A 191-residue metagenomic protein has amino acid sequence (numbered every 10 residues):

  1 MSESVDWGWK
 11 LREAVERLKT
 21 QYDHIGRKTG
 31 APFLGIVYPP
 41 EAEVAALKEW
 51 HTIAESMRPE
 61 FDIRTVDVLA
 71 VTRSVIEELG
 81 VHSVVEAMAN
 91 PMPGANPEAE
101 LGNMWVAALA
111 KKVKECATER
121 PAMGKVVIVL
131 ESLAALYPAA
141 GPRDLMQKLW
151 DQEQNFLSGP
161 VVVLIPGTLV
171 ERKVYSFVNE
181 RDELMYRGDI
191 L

Functional and structural regions predicted by a protein language model:
S2-D23, V44, L69-S74, L169-L191: An N-terminal assembly and electron-transfer interface module characteristic of large anaerobic redox and radical
S2-R58, I63: Glycine-rich P-loop/Walker A and Walker A-like loops and their local beta1-loop-alpha1 context in P-loop NTPases
P32-I36, A42-A45, E49, V126 (+1 more regions): Extended, basic/helix-rich recognition subdomains
L34-G35, P39, K48-V71, G159 (+1 more regions): An interfacial alpha-helical scaffold signature
E41-A45, V71-R73, A99-M104, L133-A139 (+1 more regions): Short acidic, S/G/P-rich loop/turn micro-motifs used as interaction or catalytic elements
I63-A108: Long, charge-dense
G94-A122, V127-I128: Internal catalytic-core helix/loop-beta-alpha segment that presents or stabilizes conserved functional determinants
A139-L191: Glycine-rich, aromatic-bearing surface loops/beta-hairpins
